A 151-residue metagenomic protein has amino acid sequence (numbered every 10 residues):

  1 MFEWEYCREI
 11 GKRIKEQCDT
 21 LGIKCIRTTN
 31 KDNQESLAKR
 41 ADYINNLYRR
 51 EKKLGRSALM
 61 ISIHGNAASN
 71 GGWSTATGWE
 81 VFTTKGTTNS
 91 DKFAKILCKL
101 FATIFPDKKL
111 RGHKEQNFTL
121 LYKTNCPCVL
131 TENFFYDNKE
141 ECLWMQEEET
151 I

Functional and structural regions predicted by a protein language model:
M1-W79, T84, T88: Catalytic-core regions of hydrolytic enzymes
F2-W4, G55, K108-Q116: Short, mixed-charge, low-aromatic patches
E3, C7, S90, A94 (+1 more regions): Short, charged, low-complexity patches
C7, C18, C25, C98 (+2 more regions): Generic recognition of cysteine residues
R13-I23, I104, L120-C126: A structural motif corresponding to the C-terminal end of an alpha-helix and its immediate exit/capping segment
E51, M60-S62, S69, R111-I151: Active-site-adjacent mobile loop/cap segments within catalytic or ligand-binding domains
T88-K114: Active-site-adjacent substrate-binding region of metalloamidase/peptidase-like peptide-processing proteins
